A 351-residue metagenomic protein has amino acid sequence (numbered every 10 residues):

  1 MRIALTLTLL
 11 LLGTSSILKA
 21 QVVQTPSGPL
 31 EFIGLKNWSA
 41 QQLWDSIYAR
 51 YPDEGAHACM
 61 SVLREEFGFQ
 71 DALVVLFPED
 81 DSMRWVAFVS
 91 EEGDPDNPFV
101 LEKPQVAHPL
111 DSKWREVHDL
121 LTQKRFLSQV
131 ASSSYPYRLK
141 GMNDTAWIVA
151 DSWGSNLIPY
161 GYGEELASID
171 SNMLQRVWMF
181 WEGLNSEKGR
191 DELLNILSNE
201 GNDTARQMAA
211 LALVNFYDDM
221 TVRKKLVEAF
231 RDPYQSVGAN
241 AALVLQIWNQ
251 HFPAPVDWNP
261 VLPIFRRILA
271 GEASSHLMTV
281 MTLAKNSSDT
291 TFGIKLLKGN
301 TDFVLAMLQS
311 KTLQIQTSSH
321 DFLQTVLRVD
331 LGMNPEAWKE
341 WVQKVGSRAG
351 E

Functional and structural regions predicted by a protein language model:
I3-T14: Sec-dependent N-terminal signal peptides
S16-A20: Sec/Tat signal peptide C-region and signal peptidase I cleavage site
Q21-K36, D45-P109: Periplasmic polypeptide-binding modules associated with outer-membrane biogenesis and secretion
A40-Q41: Ser/Thr-Pro-rich, acidic low-complexity intrinsically disordered regions of eukaryotic RNA-binding
N97-K224, E228-R231, Q235-E351: Extended repeat-based scaffolds of very large eukaryotic assembly and lipid-transport proteins
